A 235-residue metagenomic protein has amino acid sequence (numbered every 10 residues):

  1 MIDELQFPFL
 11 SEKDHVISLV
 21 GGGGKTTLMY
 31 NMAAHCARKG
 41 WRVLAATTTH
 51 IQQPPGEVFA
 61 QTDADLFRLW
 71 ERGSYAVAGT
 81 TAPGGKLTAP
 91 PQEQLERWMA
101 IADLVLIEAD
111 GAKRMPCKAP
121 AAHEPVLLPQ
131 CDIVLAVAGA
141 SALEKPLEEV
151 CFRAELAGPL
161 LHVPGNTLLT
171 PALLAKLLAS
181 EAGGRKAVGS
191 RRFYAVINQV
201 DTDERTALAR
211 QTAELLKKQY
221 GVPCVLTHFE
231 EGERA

Functional and structural regions predicted by a protein language model:
I2-K39: Walker A (P-loop) phosphate-binding motif
D14, G40, R72-G73, A102 (+1 more regions): Short, well-ordered alpha-helix to beta-strand connector turns
L19, V43-T47, V77-G79, V105-A109 (+3 more regions): General beta-strand structural signal in soluble alpha/beta enzymes
A33-G85: N-terminal phosphate/diphosphate-binding loop that engages ATP/GTP or pyrophosphate donors across diverse enzyme folds
R38-V43, A100-L104, V188, E214-T227: Structural alpha-beta junctions
W41, I51-Q52, D103, I133 (+1 more regions): N-terminal loops that bind phosphate or other acidic moieties and the adjacent beta-alpha structural core
T47-T48, P223-E233: A generic structural motif
G85-P91, L95-E96, D110-Q219, G232: Conserved catalytic-core segment of NTP-binding enzymes
